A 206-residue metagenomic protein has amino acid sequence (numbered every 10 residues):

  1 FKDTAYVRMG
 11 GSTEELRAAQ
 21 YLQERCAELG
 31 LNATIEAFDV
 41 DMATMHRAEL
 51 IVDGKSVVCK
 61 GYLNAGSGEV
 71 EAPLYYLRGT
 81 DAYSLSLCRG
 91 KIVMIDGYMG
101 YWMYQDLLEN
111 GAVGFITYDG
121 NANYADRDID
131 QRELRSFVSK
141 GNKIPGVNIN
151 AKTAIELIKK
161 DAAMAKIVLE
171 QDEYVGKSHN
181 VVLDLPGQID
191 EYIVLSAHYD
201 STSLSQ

Functional and structural regions predicted by a protein language model:
F1-T13, L22-G30, L85, I92-G97 (+3 more regions): Catalytic-core environment of secreted peptidases
F1-T4, L107, L157: A generic structural signal for nonpolar/aromatic side chains embedded in well-ordered alpha-helices
K2-I92: Noncatalytic luminal/extracellular "stalk/propeptide" segments of secretory-pathway proteins
S12, V58-S139, K143-P145: Extracellular/luminal Protease-associated
L16-E24, Y101, Q105, E109 (+1 more regions): Solvent-exposed, polar/charged alpha-helical surfaces in well-ordered, non-transmembrane soluble domains, broadly
I35, I95, T117, A165-I167: General beta-strand structural signal in soluble alpha/beta enzymes
D41, G120-N123, A154, S201: Surface-exposed, flexible loop/turn segments at secondary-structure boundaries
D53-A82, R132-Q206: Soluble metallo-hydrolase cores and metallopeptidase-like ectodomains found primarily in the secretory/periplasmic
